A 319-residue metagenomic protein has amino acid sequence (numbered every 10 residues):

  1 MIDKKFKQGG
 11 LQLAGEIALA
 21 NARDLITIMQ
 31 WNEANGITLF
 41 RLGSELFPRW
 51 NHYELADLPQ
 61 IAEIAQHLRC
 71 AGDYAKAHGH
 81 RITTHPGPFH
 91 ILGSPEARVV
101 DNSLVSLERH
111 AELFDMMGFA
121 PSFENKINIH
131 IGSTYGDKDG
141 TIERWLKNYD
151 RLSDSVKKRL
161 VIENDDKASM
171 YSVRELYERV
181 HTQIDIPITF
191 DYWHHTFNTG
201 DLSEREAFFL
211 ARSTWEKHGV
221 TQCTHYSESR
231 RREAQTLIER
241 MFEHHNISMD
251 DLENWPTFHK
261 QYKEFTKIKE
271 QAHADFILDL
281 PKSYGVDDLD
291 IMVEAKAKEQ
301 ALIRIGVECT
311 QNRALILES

Functional and structural regions predicted by a protein language model:
M1-R81, H90-F119, F123, R151 (+5 more regions): Alpha/beta catalytic barrel-like cores
I82-H90, I188-T196, Q222-T224: Histidine-centered catalytic micro-motifs
P86, N128-S133, I162-D166, F190-Y192 (+1 more regions): Short, structured patches in soluble enzyme cores that scaffold and shape functional sites
F89-I91, S133-D137, K167-S169, T196-F197 (+1 more regions): Short, small-residue-enriched loops and turns at beta-alpha junctions that line or gate enzyme active sites
L113-F114, P121-G136, D191: Contiguous N-terminal and early-domain "leader" segments and peripheral loops that mark the onset or edge of a domain
S133-R151, V156, V161-D165, S169-Y171: Loop-centered beta-sheet repeat module
R144, S172-L176, I188: Non-catalytic alpha-helical scaffold/packing segments enriched in small hydrophobic residues
